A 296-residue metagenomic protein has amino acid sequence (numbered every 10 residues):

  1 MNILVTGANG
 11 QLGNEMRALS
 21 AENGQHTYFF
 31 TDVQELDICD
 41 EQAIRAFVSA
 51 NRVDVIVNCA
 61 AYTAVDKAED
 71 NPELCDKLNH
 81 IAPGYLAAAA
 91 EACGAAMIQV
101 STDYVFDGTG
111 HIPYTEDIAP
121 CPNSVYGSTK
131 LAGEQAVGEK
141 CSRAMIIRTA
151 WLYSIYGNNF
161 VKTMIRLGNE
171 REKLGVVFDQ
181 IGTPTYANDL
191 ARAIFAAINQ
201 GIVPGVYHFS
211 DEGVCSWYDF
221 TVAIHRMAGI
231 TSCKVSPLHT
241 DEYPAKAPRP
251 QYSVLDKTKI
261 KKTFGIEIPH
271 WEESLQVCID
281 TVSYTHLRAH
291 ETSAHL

Functional and structural regions predicted by a protein language model:
I3-L19: N-terminal Rossmann NAD(P)H-binding glycine-rich loop of SDR-like oxidoreductase domains
Q11, A193, Q200-K246, Q251: Mid/C-terminal beta-alpha module of Rossmann-like enzyme folds, strongest in SDR-family dehydrogenases/epimerases
Q42-L78: NAD(P)H-binding glycine-rich loop region in Rossmannoid oxidoreductase-like domains and their noncatalytic homologs
D70-I98: NAD(P)-cofactor binding segment of oxidoreductase domains
K77, I81-Y85, V105-I147, L152: Catalytic helix-loop patch of NAD(P)-dependent Rossmann-fold dehydrogenases
Q135-P184, N188-D189, F195: NAD(P)-dependent short-chain dehydrogenase/reductase
S216-V222, H239-V282: Conserved C-terminal active-site "lid" loop/helix of NAD(P)H-dependent oxidoreductases that clamps the redox cofactor
T285-T292: Conserved small/polar residues in nucleotide/adenosyl-binding loops
